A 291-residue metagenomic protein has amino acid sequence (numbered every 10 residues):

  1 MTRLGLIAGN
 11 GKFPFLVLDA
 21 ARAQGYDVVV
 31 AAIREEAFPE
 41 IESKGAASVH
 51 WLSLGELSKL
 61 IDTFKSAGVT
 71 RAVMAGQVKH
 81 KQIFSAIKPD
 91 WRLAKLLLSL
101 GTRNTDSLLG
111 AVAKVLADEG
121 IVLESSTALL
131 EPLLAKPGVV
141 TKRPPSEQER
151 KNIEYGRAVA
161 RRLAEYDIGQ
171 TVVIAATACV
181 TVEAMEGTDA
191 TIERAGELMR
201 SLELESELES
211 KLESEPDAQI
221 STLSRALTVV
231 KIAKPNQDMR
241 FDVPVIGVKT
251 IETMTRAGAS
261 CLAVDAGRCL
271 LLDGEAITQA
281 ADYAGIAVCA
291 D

Functional and structural regions predicted by a protein language model:
T2-I33: N-terminal basic/disordered segments at the start of proteins
L6-A8, V30-A31, A72-A75, T105 (+5 more regions): General beta-strand structural signal in soluble alpha/beta enzymes
I7, P14-L16, K114-I121, A128-V140 (+2 more regions): Catalytic domains of riboflavin
N10, Q77-H80, A178, K234-P235: Short glycine-rich anion-binding loops that position phosphate/pyrophosphate groups of nucleotides and phosphorylated
A21, V122-R143, E147-Q148, N152-I246: Conserved mixed alpha/beta catalytic, RNA-binding, or beta-rich assembly cores of soluble enzyme, regulatory
I33-D62, S66-V69, A86-K95, A190-D291: Feature captures the catalytic cores and cofactor-binding loops of soluble hydro-lyases/lyases that act on carboxylate
S48, L93-D106, V139-E149, V182-E183: Flexible, glycine/proline-enriched loop segments at strand-loop-helix junctions that form or flank small-ligand binding
L57-L129: N-terminal glycine-rich phosphate/adenylate-binding segment common to multiple enzyme folds
